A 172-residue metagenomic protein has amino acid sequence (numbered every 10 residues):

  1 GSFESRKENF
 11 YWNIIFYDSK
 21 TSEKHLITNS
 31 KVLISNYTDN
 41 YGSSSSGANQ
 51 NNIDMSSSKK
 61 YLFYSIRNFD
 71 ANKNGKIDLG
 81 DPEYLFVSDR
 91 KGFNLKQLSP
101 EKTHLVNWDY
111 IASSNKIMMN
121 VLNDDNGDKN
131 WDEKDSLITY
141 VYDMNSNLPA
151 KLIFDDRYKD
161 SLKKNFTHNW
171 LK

Functional and structural regions predicted by a protein language model:
G1-L33: Beta-propeller domains
G1-W12, S57-K73, N115-N123, W170: Short beta-strand elements that form the blades of beta-propeller/WD-repeat-like and other beta-sheet-rich scaffold
K7, Y37-S58, F69, D109-S113 (+1 more regions): Structural signature of eukaryotic scaffold interfaces centered on beta-propeller domains
F10-D18, D78-K91, K134-S146: Beta-propeller blade signature
S22-A48, K91-V106, L148-F166: Multi-bladed beta-propeller domains
D54-L95: Mid-length scaffold segments of soluble, non-membrane domains
A71-L79, D124-E133: Acidic, glycine-anchored loop motifs typical of Ca2+
D125-K172: Acidic, small-residue rich beta-repeat scaffolds with periodic aromatic anchors
